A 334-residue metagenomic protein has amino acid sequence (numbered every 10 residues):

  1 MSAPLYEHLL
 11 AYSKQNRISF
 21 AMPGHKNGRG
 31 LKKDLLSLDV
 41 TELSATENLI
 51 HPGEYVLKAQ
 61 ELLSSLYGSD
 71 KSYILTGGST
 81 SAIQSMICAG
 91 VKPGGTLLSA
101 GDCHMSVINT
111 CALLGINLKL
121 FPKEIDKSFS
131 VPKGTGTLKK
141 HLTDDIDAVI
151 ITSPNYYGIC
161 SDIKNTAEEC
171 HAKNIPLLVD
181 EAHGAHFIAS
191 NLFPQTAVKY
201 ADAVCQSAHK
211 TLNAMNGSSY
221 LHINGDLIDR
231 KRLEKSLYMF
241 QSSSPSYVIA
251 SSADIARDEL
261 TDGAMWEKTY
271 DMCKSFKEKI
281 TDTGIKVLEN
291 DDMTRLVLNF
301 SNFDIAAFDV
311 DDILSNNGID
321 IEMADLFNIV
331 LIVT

Functional and structural regions predicted by a protein language model:
M1-E54, I175: N-terminal "arm"/small-domain region of PLP-dependent enzymes with the aminotransferase-like
S2-L10, R29-K32, H51, L66-S69 (+1 more regions): Conserved PLP-enzyme active-site core in the AAT-like
K26, K210, R257, F300-N302 (+1 more regions): Glycine-rich beta-alpha junction loops
L36-G78, D102: Conserved N-terminal alpha-helix of the aminotransferase class I/II PLP-enzyme fold
T46, Y73-L75, V149-T152, V330-I332: Short glycine-rich or small-residue beta-strand-to-loop segments that form or flank ligand, phosphate, metal/Fe-S
E278-T334: Conserved C-terminal alpha-helix-loop-beta "cap" of PLP-dependent enzymes that closes/shapes the active-site mouth
